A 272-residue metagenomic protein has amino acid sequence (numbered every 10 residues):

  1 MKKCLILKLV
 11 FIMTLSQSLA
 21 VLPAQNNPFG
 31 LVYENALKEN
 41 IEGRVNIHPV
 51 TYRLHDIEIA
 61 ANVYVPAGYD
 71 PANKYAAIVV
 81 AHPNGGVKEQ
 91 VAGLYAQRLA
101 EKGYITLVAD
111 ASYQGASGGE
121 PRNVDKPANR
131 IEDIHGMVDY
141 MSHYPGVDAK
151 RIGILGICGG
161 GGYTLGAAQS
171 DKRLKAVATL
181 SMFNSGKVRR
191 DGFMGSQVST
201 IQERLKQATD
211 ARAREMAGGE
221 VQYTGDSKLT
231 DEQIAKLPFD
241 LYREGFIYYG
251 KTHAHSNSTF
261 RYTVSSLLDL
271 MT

Functional and structural regions predicted by a protein language model:
N27-N73: N-terminal cap/lid segment of alpha/beta-hydrolase-fold proteins
A72-P83: Short beta-strand element of the alpha/beta-hydrolase
G85-Q97, A111: The serine-hydrolase catalytic nucleophile loop
R98-G118: Conserved alpha/beta-hydrolase
V124-P145: Alpha/beta-hydrolase active-site loop
P145-C158: Alpha/beta-hydrolase fold nucleophile elbow
G156-G166: Glycine-rich nucleophile elbow surrounding the catalytic serine of serine-hydrolase chemistry
L165-Y248: Alpha/beta-hydrolase-fold enzymes
